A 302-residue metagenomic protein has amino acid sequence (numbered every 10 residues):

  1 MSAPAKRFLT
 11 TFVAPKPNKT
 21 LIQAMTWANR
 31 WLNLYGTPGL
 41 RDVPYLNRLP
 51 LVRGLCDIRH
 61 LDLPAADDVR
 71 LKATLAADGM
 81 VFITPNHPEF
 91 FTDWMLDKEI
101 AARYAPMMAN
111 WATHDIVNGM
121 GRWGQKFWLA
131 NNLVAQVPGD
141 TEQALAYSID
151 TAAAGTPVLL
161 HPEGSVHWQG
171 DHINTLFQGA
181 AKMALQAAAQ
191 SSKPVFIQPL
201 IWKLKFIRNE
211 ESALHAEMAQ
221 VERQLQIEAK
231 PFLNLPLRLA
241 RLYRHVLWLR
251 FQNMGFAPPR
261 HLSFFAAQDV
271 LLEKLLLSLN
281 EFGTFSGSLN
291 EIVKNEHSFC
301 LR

Functional and structural regions predicted by a protein language model:
M1-M107, H114-V117, Q143-H161, S165-Q178 (+2 more regions): Membrane-interfacial terminal anchoring regions of lipid-handling membrane enzymes
N118-K126: Cytochrome P450
Q125-N132, Q136-V137, I149: Domain-scale detector for complete catalytic domains at protein termini or as standalone homologs
G139-T141: Helix-loop module immediately N-terminal to the HCX5R catalytic loop in PTP-like cysteine phosphatase domains
